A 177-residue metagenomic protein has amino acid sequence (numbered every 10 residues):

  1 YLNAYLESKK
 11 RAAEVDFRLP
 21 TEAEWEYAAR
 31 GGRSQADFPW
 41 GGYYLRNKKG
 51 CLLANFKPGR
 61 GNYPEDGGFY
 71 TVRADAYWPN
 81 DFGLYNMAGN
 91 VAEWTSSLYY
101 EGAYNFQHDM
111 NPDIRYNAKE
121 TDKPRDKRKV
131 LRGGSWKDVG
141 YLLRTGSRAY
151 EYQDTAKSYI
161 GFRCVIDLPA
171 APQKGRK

Functional and structural regions predicted by a protein language model:
Y1-T145, Q173-R176: Functional-site microenvironments in short loops/helix caps that host divalent-cation chemistry
R144-Y152: Low-complexity, intrinsically disordered Gly/Pro/Thr-rich segments
S158-Q173: Short, structured beta-strand segments at or near domain termini in extracellular proteins/domains
